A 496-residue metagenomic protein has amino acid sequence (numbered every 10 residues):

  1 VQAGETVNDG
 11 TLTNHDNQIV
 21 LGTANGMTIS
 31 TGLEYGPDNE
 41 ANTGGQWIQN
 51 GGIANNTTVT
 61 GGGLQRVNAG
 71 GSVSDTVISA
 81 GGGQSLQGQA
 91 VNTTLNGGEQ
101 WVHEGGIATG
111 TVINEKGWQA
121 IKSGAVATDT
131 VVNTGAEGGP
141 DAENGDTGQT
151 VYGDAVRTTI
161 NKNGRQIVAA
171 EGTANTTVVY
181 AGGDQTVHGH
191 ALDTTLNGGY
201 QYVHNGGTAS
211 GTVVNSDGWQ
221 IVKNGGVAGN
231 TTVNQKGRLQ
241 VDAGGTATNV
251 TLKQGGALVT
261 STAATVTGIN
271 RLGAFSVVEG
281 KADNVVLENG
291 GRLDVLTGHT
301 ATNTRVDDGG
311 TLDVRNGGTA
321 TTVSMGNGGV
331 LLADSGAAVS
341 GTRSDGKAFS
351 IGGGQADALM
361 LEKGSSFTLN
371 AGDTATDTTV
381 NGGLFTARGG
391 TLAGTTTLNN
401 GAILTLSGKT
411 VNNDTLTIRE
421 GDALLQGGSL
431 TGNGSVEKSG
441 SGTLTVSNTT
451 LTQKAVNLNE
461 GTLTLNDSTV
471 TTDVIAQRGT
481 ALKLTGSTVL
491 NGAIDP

Functional and structural regions predicted by a protein language model:
V1-L430, S435-L451, L458-V470, I475-P496: Extracellular beta-strand-rich, repetitive "passenger/adhesive" scaffolds that bind or process carbohydrates
